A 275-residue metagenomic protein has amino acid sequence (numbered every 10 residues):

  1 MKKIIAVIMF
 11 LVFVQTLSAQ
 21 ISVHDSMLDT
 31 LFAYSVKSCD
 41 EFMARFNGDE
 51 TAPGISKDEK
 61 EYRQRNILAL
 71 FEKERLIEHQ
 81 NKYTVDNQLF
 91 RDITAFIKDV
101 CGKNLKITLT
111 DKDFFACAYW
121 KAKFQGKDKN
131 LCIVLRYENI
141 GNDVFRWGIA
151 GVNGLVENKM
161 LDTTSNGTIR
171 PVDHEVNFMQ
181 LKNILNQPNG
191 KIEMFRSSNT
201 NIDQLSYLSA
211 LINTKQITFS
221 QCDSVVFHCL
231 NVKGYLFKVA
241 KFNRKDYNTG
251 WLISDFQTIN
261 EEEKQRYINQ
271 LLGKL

Functional and structural regions predicted by a protein language model:
M1-A33: Bacterial Sec-dependent N-terminal signal peptides
I21-D92, G167-N213: Core segments of small alpha/beta cavity-forming domains
D25-T51, T110-M160: Long, acidic/polar, low-complexity amphipathic helices and coiled-coil-like
S56-V144: Short N-terminal edge-element motif at the start of the domain
I107-L109, T218-F219, F242-R244: Short, exposed beta-strand/loop patches in secreted or surface proteins that constitute
D128-N186, G190, D223-L275: Short beta-strand edge/turn micro-motifs at domain boundaries
Y207-C222, H228-L230: Long terminal regulatory regions of eukaryotic proteins
